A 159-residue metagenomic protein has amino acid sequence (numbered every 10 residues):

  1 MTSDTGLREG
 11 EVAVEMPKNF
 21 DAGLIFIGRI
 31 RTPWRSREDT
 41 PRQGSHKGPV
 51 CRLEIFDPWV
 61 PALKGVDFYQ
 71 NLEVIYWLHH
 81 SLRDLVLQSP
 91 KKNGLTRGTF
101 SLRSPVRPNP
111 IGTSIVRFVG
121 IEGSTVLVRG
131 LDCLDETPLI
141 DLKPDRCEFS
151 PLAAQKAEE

Functional and structural regions predicted by a protein language model:
M1-I115, V119-E159: Glycine-rich, low-complexity intrinsically disordered segments
